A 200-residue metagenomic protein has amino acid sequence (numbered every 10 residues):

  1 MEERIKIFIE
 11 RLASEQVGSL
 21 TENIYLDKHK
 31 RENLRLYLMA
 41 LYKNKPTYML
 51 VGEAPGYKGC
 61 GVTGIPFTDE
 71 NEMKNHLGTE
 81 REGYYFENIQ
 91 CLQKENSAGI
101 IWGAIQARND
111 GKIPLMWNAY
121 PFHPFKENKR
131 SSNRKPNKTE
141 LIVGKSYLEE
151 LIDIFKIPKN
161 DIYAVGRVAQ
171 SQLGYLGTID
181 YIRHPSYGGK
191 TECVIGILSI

Functional and structural regions predicted by a protein language model:
E2-D161, A169-S171: A polyanion-binding, active-site-adjacent surface
F125, S171-G174, G188-T191: Short active-site-adjacent structural elements
S132-P136, Y175-I182: Short, low-complexity, polybasic intrinsically disordered segments
G177-I200: Short, flexible loop segments at boundaries between secondary-structure elements
